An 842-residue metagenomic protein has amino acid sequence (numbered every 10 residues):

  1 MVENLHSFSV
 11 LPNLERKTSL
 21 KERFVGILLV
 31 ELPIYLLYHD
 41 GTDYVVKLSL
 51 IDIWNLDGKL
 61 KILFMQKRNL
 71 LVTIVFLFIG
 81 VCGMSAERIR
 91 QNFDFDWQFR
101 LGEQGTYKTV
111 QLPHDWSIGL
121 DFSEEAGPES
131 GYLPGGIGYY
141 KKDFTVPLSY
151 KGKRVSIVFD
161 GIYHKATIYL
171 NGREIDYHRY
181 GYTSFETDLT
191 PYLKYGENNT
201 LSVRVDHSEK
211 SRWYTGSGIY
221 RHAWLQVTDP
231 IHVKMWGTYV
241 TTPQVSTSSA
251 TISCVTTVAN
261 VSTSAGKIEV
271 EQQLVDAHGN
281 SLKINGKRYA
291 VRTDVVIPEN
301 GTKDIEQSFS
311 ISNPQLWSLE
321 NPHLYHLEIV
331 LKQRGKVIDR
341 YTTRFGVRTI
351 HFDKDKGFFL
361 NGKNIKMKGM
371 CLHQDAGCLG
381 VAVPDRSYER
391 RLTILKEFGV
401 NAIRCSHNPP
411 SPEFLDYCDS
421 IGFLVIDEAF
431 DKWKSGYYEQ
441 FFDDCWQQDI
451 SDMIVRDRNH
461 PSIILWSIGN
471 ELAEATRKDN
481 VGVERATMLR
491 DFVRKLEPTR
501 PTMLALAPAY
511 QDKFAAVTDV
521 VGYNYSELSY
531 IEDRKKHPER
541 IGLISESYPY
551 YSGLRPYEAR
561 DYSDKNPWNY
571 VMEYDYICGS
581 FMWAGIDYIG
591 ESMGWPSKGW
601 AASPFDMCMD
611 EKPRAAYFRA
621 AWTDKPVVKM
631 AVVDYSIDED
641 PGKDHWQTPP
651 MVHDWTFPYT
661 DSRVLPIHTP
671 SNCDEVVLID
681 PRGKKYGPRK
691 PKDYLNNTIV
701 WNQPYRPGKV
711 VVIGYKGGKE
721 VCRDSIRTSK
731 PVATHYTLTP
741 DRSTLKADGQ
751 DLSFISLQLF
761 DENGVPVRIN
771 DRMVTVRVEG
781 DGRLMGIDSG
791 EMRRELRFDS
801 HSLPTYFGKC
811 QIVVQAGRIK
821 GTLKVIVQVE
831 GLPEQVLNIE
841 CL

Functional and structural regions predicted by a protein language model:
A86-Y163, G216-I219, V627-D644, P650 (+1 more regions): Extended carbohydrate-recognition surfaces in non-catalytic/accessory domains of CAZymes and lectin-like proteins
Q91-F95, R100-G102, S130, G135-Y239 (+9 more regions): Accessory beta-strand-rich segments of carbohydrate-active enzymes
K108, L112-E124, R173, H178 (+5 more regions): Extended substrate-binding grooves/exosites of carbohydrate-active enzymes
Y150-K153, L193-N198, R212, A265 (+2 more regions): Short glycine/proline/serine/threonine-rich loop/turn segments at secondary-structure transition edges
L189-P191, E306-L316, I699-Y705, D799-R818: Short, hydrophobic beta-strand segments
S249-V296, L665-K685, K709-G714, V774 (+1 more regions): Beta-strand-rich binding/interaction modules
C254-V258, V330, Q647-H653, I667-P670 (+5 more regions): Beta-strand-rich structural segments
G266-E271, L282-N285, L319-H326, V664 (+4 more regions): Short flexible loop/turn segments that cap and initiate beta-strands
